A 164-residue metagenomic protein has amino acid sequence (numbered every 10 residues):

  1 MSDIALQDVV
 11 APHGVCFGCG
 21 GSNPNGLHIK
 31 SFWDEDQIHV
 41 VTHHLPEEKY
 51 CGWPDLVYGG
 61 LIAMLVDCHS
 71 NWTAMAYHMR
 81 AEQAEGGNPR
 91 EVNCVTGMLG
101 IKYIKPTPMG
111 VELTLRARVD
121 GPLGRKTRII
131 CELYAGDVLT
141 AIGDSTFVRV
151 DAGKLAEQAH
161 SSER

Functional and structural regions predicted by a protein language model:
M1-D8, K105-R164: HotDog/MaoC-like acyl-thioester-processing domains
M1-W53, R164: Non-catalytic linker/capping segments at the edges of enzyme domains
H13, L27, I38-V40, G60 (+3 more regions): A generic structural signal for short beta-strands and their flanking turns/coil linkers
V41-Y77: A conserved, well-ordered hydrophobic junction motif at loop->secondary-structure transitions
H44-P46, Y103, R149: Hydrophobic residues in beta-strands and at strand termini
L56, S70-A74, R80-R90, T140-G143 (+1 more regions): Noncatalytic linker/hinge segments flanking ATPase motor cores
N71-T114: Hydrophobic beta-strand-centered segment that forms part of the acyl-chain substrate-binding groove
